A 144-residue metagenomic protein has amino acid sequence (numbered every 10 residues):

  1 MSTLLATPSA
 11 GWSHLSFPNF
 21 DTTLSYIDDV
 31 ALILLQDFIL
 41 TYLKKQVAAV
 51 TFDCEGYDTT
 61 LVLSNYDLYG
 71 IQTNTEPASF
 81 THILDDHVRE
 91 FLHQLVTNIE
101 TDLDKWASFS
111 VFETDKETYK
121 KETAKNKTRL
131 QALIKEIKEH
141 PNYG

Functional and structural regions predicted by a protein language model:
M1-H82: N-terminal low-complexity, intrinsically disordered segments
Y66, G70-G144: Long protein-protein interaction modules used by eukaryotic assembly/scaffold proteins
